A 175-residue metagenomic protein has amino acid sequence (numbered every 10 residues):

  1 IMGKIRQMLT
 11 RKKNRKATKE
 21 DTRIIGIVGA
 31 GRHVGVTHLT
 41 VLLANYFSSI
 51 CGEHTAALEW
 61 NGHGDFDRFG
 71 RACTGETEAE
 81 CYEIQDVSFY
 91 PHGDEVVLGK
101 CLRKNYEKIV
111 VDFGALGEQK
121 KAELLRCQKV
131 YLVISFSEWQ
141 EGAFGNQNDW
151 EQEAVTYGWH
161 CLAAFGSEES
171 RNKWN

Functional and structural regions predicted by a protein language model:
I1, E59, F69-R71, V130-Y131 (+1 more regions): Intrinsic structural disorder
I1-I24: Extreme N-terminal, non-catalytic leader segments that precede Walker-type/kinase nucleotide-binding cores
D21-V34, E53-V110, G114-Q119, L124-R126 (+1 more regions): P-loop/Walker-type NTP enzyme "switch/lid" segment
L39: Hydrophobic positions on the alpha1 helix immediately C-terminal to the Walker A/P-loop
L42, Y46: Active-site signature of alpha/beta-hydrolase-fold catalytic machinery across serine- and Asp/Cys-nucleophile hydrolases
R103-N175: Conserved catalytic-core segment of NTP-binding enzymes
